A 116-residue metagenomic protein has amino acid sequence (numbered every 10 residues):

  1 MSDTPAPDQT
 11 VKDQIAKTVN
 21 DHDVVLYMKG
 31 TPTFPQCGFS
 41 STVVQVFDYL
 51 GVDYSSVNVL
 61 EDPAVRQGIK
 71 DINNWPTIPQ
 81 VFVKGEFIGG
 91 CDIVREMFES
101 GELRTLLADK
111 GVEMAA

Functional and structural regions predicted by a protein language model:
S2-V25, A116: N-terminal leader/targeting and pre-domain segments
D8-K12, D62-R66, S100: Structural motif corresponding to alpha-helix initiation and N-cap regions
A16-D53: Local sequence-structure signature of Cys/Sec-based thiol-disulfide redox active-site neighborhoods
Y27, Q80-K84: Acidic beta-strand-to-loop metal/phosphate-binding motif
V52-R66: Thiol-based oxidoreductase modules, predominantly thioredoxin-like and allied folds used for disulfide exchange
D71-T77: Thiol/disulfide oxidoreductase modules built on the thioredoxin-like
V83-A115: Non-catalytic, surface beta->alpha helical segment in thiol-disulfide oxidoreductase systems
